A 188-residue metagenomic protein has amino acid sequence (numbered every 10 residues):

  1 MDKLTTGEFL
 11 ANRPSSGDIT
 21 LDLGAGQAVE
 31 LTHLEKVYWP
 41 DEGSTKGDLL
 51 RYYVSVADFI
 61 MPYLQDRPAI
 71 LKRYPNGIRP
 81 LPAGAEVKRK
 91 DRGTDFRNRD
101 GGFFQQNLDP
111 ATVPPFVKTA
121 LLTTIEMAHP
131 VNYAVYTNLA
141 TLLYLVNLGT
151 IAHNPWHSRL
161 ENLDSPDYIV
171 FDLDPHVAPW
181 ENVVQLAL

Functional and structural regions predicted by a protein language model:
M1-N12: N-terminal nucleic-acid-engaging modules of covalent nucleotidyltransferase systems
L10-L23, Q27-D167: Active-site loop/lid in soluble adenylation, ligation, and acyl-transfer enzymes
V37-Y38, P175-P179: A generic structural motif
Y52, E181-L188: Long, well-ordered alpha-helical scaffolding segments within enzyme catalytic domains, especially pronounced
